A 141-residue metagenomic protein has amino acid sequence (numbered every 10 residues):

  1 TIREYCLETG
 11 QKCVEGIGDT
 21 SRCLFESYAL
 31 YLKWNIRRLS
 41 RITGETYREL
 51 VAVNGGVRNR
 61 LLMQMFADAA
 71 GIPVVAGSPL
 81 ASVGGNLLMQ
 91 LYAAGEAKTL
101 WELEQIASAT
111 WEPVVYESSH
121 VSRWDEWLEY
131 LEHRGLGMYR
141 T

Functional and structural regions predicted by a protein language model:
T1-A81: Activation-segment/catalytic-loop signature of the eukaryotic protein kinase fold
Y31, M89-Q90, R134: Generic structural signal for bulky hydrophobic/aromatic residues embedded in well-ordered secondary structure
R37, G95-E96: A generic secondary-structure boundary signal that marks alpha-helix termini
R58-R60, M89, T99: Short, electropositive, low-hydrophobicity segments enriched in small/polar residues
A69, Y92-G95: Short, hinge-like loop/turn segments at secondary-structure boundaries
A81-G84, I106: Short C-terminal domain-edge/linker segments immediately following a structured domain
V83-A93: Short, small-residue alpha-helix embedded
E96-T141: Acidic, glycine/GT-rich loop-and beta-edge segments that sit at the periphery of enzyme/chaperone cores
